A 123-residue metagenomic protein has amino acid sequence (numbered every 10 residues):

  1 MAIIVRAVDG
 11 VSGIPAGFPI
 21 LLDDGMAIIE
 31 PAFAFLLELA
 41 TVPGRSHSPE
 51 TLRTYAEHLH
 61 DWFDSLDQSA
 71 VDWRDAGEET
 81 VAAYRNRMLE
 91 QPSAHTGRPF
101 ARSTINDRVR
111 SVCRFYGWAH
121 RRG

Functional and structural regions predicted by a protein language model:
M1-D64: Basic/aromatic DNA-contact patch characteristic of tyrosine site-specific recombinases
F35-E50, L59-G123: N-terminal core-binding DNA-recognition domain of tyrosine recombinases/integrases
